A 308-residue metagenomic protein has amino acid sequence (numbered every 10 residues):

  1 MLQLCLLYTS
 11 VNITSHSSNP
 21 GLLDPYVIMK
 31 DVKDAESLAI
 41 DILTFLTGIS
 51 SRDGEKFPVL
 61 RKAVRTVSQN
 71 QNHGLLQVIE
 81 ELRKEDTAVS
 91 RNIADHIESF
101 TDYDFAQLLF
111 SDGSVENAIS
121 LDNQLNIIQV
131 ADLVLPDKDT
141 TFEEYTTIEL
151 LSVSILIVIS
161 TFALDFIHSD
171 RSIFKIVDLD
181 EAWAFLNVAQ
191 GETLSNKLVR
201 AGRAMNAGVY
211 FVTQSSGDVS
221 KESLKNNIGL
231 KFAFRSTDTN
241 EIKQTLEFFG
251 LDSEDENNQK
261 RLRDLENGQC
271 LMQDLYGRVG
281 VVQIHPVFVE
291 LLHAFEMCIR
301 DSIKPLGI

Functional and structural regions predicted by a protein language model:
M1-L7, V11-R200, A207, R263-E266 (+2 more regions): P-loop NTPase motor domains
S10-I13, G208-T213, K231-R235: Short hydrophobic alpha-helical runs that function as membrane-insertion/retention elements
N19, D218-V219: Short secondary-structure capping/turn micro-motifs that flank functional sites
D180, A207, V212-D218: Conserved H-loop
A204-G208, N227: Short, surface-exposed connector motifs at secondary-structure boundaries
V219-E296, R300-I308: C-terminal regions of RecA-like/P-loop NTPase motor modules
